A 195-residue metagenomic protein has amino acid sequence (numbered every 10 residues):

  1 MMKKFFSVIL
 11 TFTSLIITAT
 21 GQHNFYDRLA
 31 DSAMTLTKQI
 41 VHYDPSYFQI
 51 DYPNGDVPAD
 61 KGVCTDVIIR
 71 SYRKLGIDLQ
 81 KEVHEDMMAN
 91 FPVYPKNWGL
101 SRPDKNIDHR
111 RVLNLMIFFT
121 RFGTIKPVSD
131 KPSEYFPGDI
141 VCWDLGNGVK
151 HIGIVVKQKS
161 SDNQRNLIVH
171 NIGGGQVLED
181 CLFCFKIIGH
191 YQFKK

Functional and structural regions predicted by a protein language model:
M1-M2: N-terminal secretory signal peptides that target proteins for export/translocation
F5-I16: Sec-dependent N-terminal signal peptides
A19-G62: Active-site-adjacent structural segments surrounding the nucleophilic cysteine of cysteine proteases and isopeptidases
F25-A30, M88-I168: ...with weaker cross-activation on analogous glycine-rich loops/strands in unrelated enzymes
M34, K38, I69-I77, H84 (+2 more regions): Sec-exported extracytoplasmic/periplasmic mature domains
P45-T65, D78-R102: Acidic helix-start/capping segments at beta-turn-to-alpha-helix junctions
K81-E85, N147, K157, I172-G173 (+1 more regions): A mature extracytoplasmic/lumenal domain signature
N163-K195: Low-complexity, Gly/Ser/Thr/Pro-rich intrinsically disordered linker/tail segments
